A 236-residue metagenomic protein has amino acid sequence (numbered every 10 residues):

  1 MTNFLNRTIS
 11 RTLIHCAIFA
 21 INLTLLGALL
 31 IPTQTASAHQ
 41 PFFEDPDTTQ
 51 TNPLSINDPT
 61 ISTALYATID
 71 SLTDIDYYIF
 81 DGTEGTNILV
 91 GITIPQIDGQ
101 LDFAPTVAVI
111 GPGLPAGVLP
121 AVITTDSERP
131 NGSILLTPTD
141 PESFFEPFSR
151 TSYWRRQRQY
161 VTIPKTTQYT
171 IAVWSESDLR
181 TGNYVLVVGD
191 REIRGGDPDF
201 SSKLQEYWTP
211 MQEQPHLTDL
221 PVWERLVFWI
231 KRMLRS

Functional and structural regions predicted by a protein language model:
M1-I14: N-terminal secretory signal peptides that target proteins for export/translocation
T2-L5, I21, I230: Generic cytosolic/nucleocytoplasmic N-terminal low-complexity/intrinsically disordered segments
H15-I31: Bacterial N-terminal signal peptides
T33-A38: Sec/Tat signal peptide C-region and signal peptidase I cleavage site
H39-N52, Y78, G99, P105-A116 (+1 more regions): C-terminal edge strands of extracellular/lumenal beta-sandwich accessory domains
Q50-D58, G132-I134: Short N-terminal helix-initiation segments at or just after the protein's N-terminus
N57-G82, N87, I92-Q96, T106-V107: Non-catalytic, beta-strand-enriched accessory regions in extracellular/secretory proteins and membrane protein
Y66-T68, D98-S152: Surface-exposed beta-strand/loop patches in noncatalytic accessory domains and peripheral targeting/linker segments
